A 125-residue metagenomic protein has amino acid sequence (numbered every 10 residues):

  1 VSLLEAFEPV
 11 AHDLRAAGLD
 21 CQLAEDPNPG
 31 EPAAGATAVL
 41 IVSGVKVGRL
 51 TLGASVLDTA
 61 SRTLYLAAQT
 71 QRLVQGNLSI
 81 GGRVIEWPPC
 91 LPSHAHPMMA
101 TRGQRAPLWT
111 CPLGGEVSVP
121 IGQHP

Functional and structural regions predicted by a protein language model:
V1-Y65: Long, charged N-terminal interaction/targeting segments
A54-P125: Cys/His-clustered metal-coordination modules, chiefly Zn-binding fingers
